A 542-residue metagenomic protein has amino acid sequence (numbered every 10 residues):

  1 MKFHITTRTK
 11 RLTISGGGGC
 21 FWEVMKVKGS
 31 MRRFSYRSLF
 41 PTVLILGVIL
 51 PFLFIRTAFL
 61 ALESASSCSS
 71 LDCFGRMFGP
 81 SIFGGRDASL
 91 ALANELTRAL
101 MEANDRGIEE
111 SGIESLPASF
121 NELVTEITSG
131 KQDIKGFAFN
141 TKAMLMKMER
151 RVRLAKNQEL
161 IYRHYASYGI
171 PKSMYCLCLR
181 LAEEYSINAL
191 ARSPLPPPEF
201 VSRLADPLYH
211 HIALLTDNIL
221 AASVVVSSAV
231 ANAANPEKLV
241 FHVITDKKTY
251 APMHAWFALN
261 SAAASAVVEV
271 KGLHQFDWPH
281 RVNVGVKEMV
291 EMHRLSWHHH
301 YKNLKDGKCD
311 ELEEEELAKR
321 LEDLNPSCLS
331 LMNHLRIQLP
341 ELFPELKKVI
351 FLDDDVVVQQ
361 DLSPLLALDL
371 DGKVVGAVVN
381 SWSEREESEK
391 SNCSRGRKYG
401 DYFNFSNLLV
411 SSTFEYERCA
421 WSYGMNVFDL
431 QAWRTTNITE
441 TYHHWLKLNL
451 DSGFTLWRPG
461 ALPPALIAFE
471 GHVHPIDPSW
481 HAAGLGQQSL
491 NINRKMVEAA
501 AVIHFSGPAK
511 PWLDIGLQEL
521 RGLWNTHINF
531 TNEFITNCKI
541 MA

Functional and structural regions predicted by a protein language model:
K2-A542: Glycosyltransferase catalytic domains, chiefly GT-A lineage
